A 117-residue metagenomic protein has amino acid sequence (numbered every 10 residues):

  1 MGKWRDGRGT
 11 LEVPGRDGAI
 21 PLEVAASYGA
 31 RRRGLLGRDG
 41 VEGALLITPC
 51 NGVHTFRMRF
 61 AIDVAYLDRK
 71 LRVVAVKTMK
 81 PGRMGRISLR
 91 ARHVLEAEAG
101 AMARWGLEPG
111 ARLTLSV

Functional and structural regions predicted by a protein language model:
M1-V117: Compact, glycine-rich, soluble single-domain proteins
